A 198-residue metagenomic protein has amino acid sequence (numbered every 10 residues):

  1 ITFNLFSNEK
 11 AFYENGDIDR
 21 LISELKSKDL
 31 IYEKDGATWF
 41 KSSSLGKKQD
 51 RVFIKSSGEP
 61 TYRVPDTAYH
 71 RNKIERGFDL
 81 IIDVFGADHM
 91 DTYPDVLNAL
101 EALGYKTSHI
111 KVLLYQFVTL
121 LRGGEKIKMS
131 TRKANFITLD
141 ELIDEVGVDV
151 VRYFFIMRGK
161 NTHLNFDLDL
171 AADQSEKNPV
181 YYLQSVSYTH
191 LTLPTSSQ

Functional and structural regions predicted by a protein language model:
I1-E24, Y32-K34, K73-G86, H109-Q116 (+2 more regions): Conserved alpha/beta enzyme-core scaffolds, especially Rossmann-like or related mixed alpha/beta domains that build
G16, M90, Y115-E125: Short, conserved secondary-structure transition motifs
D19-D35, W39, S43-F53: Flexible, glycine/threonine-enriched loop-and-boundary segments that flank and lead into catalytic domains of large
L45, D50-R76, I81-G86, A99 (+2 more regions): Conserved phosphate-binding loops in nucleotide/dinucleotide-binding enzymes
A102-T107: Arginine/glycine-rich "motif VI" loop of SF2 helicases in the C-terminal RecA-like domain
V186: Gly/Thr-rich phosphate-binding loop signature of adenosyl cofactor/nucleotide-binding cores
T189-T195: Conserved small/polar residues in nucleotide/adenosyl-binding loops
